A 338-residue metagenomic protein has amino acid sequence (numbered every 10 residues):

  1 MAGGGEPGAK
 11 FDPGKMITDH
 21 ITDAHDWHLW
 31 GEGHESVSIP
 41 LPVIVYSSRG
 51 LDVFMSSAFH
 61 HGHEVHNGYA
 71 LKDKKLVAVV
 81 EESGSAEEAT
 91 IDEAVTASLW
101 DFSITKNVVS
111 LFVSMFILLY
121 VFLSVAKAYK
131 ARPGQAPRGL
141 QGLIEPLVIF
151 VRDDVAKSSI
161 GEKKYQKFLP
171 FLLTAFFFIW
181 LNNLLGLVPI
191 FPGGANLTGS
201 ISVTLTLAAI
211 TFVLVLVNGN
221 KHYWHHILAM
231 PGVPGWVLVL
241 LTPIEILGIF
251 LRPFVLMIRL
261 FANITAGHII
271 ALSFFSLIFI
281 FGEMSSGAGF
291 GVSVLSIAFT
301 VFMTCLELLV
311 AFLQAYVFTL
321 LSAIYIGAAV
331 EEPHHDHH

Functional and structural regions predicted by a protein language model:
M1-P137: Perimembrane topogenic segments of multi-pass inner/organellar membrane proteins
A24, F150-D153, L187, I280: Structured segments of extracytoplasmic/periplasmic soluble domains in secreted or envelope-associated proteins
V95-L99, V151-Y165: Cytosolic juxtamembrane amphipathic/interface segments immediately preceding and feeding into a transmembrane helix
K106-L119, L197-T211: Alpha-helical transmembrane segments
Y120-S159, H222: Hydrophobic transmembrane alpha-helix segments characteristic of membrane transport and insertion machinery
A136, K164-F171: Alpha-helical transmembrane segments of integral membrane proteins, especially early/N-terminal helices
L169, L173-V188, T198-T206, I210-L313 (+2 more regions): Hydrophobic alpha-helical transmembrane segments and adjacent short intramembrane/lumenal linkers of inner/organellar
